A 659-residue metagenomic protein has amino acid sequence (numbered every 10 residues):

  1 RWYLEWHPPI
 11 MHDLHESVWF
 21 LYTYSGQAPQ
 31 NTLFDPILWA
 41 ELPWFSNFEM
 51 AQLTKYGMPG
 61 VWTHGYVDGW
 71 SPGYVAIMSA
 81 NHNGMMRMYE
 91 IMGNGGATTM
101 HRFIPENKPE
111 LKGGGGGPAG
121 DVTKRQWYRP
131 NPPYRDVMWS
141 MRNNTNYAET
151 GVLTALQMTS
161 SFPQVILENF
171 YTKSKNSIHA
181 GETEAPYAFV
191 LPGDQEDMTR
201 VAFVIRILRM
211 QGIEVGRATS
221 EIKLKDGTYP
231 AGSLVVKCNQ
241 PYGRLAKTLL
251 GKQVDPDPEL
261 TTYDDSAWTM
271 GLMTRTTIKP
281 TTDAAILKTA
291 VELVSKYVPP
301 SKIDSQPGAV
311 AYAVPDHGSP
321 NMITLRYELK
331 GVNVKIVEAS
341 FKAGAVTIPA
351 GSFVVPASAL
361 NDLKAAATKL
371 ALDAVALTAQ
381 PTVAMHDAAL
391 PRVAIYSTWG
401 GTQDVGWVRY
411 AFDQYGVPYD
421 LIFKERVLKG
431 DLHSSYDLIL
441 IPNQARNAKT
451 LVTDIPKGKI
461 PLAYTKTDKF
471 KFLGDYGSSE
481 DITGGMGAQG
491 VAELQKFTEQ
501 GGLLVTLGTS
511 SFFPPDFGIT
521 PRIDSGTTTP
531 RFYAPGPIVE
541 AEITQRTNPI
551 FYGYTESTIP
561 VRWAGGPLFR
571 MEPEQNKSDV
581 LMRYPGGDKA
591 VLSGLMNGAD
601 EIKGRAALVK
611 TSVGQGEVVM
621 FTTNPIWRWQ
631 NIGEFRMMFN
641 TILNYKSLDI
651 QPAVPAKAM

Functional and structural regions predicted by a protein language model:
W2, W6-H7, F20, S25-S71 (+1 more regions): Intrinsic-disorder/low-complexity accessory segments
P9-W19: Histidine-centered catalytic micro-motifs
